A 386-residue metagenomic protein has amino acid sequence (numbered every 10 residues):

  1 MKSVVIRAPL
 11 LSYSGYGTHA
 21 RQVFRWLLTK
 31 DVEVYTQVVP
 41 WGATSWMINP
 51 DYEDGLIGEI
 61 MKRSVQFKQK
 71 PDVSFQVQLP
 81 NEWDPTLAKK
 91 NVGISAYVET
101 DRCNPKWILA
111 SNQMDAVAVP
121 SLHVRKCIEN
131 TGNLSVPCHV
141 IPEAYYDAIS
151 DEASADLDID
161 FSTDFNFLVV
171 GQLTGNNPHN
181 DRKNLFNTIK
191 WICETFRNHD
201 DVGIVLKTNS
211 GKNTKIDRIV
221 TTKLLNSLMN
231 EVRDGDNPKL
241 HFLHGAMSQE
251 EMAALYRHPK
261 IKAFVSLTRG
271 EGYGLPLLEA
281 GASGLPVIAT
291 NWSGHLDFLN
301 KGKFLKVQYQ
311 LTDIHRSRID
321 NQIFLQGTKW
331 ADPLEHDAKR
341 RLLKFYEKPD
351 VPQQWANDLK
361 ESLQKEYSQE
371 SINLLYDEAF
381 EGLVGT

Functional and structural regions predicted by a protein language model:
V5-R7, A43-E129, E251: Extended catalytic core of nucleotide-activated donor transferases of GT-like folds
H19-R21, W26, A148-A254: Conserved catalytic-core segment of nucleotide-activated headgroup transferases in glycan assembly
D115-K126, L134-D151: Donor nucleotide-sugar binding/catalytic pocket of nucleotide-sugar-dependent glycosyltransferases
A254-G272, A282-L285: Acidic donor-binding loop of glycosyltransferase active sites
G274-L277, W292: Short glycine/serine-rich donor-binding loops of glycosyltransferases
P286-A289, L305-K306: Short hydrophobic beta-strand element within catalytic cores of glycosyltransferases and related nucleotide-activated
L296-K344: Change "using UDP/GDP/dTDP sugars" to "using nucleotide sugars
K329-R340, E347-E378: A charged, aromatic-enriched C-terminal amphipathic alpha-helix characteristic of glycosyltransferases across folds
